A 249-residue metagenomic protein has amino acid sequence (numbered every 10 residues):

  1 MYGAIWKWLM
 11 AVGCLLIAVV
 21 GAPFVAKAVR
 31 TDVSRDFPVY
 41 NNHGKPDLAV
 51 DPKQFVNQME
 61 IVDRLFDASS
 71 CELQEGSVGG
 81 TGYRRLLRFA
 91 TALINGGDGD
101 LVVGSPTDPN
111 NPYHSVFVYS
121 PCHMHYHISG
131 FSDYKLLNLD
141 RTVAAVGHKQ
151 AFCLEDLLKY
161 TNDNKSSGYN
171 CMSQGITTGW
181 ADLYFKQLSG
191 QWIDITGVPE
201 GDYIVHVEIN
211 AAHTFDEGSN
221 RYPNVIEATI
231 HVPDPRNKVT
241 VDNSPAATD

Functional and structural regions predicted by a protein language model:
M1-V12: N-terminal Sec-pathway targeting helices
A11-V20: Bacterial N-terminal signal peptides
A28-T81, D98-G99, R236-S244: Boundary/junction segments of secreted and surface-exposed precursor proteins
T31-N42, G99-D100, T142-A145, F185-K186 (+1 more regions): Beta-sandwich strand segments
L101-S132: Short coil-to-beta strand junction motifs in C2/discoidin
G130-D133, N138-P199, N210-A212, V239-D249: Exoplasmic/lumenal beta-rich domain surfaces
K135, D216-D249: Extended, polar beta-sheet/loop recognition surfaces of beta-rich domains that mediate binding to diverse ligands
